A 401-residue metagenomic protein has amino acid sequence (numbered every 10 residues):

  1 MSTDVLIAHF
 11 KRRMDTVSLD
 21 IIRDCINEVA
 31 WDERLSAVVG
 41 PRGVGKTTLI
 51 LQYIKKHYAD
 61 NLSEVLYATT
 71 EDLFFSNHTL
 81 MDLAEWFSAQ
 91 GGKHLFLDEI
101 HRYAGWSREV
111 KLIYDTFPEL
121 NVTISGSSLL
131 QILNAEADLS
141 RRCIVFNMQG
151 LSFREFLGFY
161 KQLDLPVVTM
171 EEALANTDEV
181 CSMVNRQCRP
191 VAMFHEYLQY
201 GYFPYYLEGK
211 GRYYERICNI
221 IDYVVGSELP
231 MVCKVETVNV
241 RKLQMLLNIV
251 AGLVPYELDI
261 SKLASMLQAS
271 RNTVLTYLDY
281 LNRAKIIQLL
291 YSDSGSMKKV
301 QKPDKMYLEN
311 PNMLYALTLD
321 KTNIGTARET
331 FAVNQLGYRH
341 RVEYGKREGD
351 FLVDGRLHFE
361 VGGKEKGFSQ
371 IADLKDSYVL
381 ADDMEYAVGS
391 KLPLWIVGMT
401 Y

Functional and structural regions predicted by a protein language model:
M1-L19, Q52-K56, T70, D279 (+1 more regions): A cross-kingdom feature that marks ATP-driven nucleic-acid transaction machinery
S2-H9, R154, G158-P311, Y315: Interdomain hinge/linker elements that couple catalytic modules in large macromolecular machines
R13-W31: Pre-Walker A adenine-sensing motif
V38: Hydrophobic anchor at the beta1->P-loop junction of P-loop NTPases
K46-T47: Conserved lysine of the Walker
L62-H94: Short glycine-rich substrate-engagement loop in P-loop NTPases that contacts/grips substrate
F96, N121-S127, N147: Structural recognition of the conserved hydrophobic beta-strand(s) that form the central parallel beta-sheet of P-loop
L130-V145, F159-K161: Short regulatory helix/loop adjacent to the ATP-binding pocket of P-loop NTPases
